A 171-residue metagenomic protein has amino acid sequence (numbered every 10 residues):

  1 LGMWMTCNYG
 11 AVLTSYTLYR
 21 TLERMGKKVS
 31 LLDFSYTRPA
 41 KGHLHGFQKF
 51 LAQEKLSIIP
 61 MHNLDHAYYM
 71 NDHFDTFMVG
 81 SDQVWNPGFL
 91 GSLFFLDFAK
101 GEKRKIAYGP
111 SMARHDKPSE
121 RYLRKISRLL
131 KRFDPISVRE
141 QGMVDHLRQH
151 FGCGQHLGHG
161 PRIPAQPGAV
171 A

Functional and structural regions predicted by a protein language model:
L1-Y9, L13-R128: Aromatic- and Gly/Pro-rich donor/ligand-binding loops that form nucleotide- or phosphate-bearing donor binding pockets
L64-Y68, F74, G109-A171: A nucleotide-sugar donor-handling region in carbohydrate enzymes
